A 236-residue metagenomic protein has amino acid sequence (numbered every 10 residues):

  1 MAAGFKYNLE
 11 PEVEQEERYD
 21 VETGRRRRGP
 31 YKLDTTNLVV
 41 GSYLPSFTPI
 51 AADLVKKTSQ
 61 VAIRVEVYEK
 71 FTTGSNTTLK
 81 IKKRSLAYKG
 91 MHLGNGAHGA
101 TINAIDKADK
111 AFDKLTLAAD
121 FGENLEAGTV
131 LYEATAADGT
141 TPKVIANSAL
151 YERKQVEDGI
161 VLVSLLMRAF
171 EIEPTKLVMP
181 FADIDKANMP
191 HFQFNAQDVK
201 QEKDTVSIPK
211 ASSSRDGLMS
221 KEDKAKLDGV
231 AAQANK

Functional and structural regions predicted by a protein language model:
M1-Q201: Surface-exposed, low-hydrophobicity beta-strand/loop segments enriched in small/polar/acidic residues
V199-K236: Fibrous stalk/shaft segments of extracellular and virion attachment machinery
